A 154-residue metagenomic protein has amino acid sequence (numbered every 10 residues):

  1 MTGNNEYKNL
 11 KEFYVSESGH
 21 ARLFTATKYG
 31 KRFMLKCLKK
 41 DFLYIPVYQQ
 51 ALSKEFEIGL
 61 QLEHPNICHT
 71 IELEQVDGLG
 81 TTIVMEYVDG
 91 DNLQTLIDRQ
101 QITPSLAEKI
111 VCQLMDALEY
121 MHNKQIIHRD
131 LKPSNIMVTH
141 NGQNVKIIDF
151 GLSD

Functional and structural regions predicted by a protein language model:
K36-D41: Conserved beta3-strand ATP-binding lysine motif
F42-Q61: AlphaC helix of the eukaryotic protein kinase fold
H69-T81: Short beta-strand micro-motifs within the conserved protein kinase catalytic domain, predominantly in the N-lobe
G78-N92: Conserved short submotifs of the Hanks-type protein kinase catalytic core that shape the nucleotide-binding pocket
L93-I102: AlphaC helix of the protein kinase catalytic domain
I110-V111: Activation segment signature within eukaryotic-like protein kinase domains
D116-I126: Protein kinase catalytic-loop region centered on the HRD/HxD motif
